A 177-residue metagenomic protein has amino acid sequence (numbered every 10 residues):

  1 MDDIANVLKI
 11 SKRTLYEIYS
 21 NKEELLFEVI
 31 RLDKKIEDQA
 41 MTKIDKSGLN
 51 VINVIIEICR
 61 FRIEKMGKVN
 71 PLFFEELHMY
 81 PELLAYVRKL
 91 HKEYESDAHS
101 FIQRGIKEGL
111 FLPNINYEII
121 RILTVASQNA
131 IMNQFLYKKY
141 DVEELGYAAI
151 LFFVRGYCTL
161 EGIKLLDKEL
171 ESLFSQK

Functional and structural regions predicted by a protein language model:
M1-E24, E28: Helix-turn-helix
D3, N53-E57, I119-L123, E144 (+2 more regions): Amphipathic alpha-helical interaction segments
S11, N21-K22, N50, F111 (+1 more regions): Short coil/turn motifs that cap or connect alpha-helices
K22, V29, D33-E37, V51 (+4 more regions): Hydrophobic/aromatic residues within well-ordered alpha-helical segments
E28, Q39-K68, R121-T124: Hydrophobic alpha-helical connector segments
I63-L110: Short secondary-structure transition hinges
K92-I131, F135, K139: Hydrophobic alpha-helical bundle segments that form small-molecule/ligand-binding pockets
S100-R104, E108, Y137-K177: C-terminal peripheral helix-coil segments that are non-catalytic and often amphipathic
